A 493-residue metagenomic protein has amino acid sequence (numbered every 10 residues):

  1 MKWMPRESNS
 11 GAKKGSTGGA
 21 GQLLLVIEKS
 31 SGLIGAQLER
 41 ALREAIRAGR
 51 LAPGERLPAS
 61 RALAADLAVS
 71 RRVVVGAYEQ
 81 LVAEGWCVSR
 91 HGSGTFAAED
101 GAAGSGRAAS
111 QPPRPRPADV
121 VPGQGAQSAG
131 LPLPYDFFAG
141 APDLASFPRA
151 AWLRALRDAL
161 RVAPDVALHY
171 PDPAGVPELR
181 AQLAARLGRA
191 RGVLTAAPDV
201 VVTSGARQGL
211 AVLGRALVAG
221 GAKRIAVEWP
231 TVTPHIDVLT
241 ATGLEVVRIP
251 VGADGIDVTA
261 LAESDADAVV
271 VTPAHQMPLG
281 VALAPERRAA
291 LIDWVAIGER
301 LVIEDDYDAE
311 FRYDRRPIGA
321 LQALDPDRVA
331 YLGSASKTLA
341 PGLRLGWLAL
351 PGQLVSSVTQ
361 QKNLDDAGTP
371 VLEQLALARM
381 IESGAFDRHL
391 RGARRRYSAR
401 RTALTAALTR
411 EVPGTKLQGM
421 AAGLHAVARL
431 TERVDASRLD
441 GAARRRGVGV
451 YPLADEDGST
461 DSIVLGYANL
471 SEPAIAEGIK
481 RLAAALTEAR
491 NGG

Functional and structural regions predicted by a protein language model:
M1-R157, G220, T359, N363-P370 (+8 more regions): N-terminal basic, amphipathic alpha-helical segments
Q80, C87, E245, L301 (+1 more regions): Residue-level detector of anion-binding/catalytic polar loops
P142-D143, P273-M277, K337, L470: Short glycine-rich anion-binding loops that position phosphate/pyrophosphate groups of nucleotides and phosphorylated
L156, A163-E299, E310-R312, R316-L324 (+2 more regions): Conserved core of the PLP fold type I
A323-S357, T369-L372: Active-site PLP attachment segment
G414-L417, G449-D455: A short linear hydrophobic-aromatic micro-motif
